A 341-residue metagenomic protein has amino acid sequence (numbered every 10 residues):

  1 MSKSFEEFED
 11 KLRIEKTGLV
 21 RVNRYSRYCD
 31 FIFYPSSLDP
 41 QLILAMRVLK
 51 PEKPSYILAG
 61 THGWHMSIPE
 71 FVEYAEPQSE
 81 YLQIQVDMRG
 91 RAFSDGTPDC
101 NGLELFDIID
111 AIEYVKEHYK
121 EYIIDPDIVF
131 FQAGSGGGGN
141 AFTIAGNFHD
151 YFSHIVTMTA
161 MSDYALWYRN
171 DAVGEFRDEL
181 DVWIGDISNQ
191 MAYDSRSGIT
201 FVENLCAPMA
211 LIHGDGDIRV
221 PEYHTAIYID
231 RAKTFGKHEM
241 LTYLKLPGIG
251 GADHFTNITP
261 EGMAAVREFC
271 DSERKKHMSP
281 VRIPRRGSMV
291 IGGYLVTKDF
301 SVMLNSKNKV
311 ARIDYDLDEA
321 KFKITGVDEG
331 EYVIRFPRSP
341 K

Functional and structural regions predicted by a protein language model:
S4-K53: N-terminal cap/lid segment of alpha/beta-hydrolase-fold proteins
P77-D95: Conserved alpha/beta-hydrolase
P98-E121: Alpha/beta-hydrolase active-site loop
Y114-A172: Primarily recognizes the serine-hydrolase "nucleophile elbow" in alpha/beta-hydrolase and SGNH/GDSL folds
S153, A160-M161, A165-F201, A207: Mobile cap/lid helix-loop segments that gate and shape the active-site cleft of serine hydrolases
L205, A210-H213, D217: Short beta-strand/loop motif that positions the catalytic acidic residue of the alpha/beta-hydrolase fold
A207, P221-A232: Short alpha-helix in the alpha/beta-hydrolase fold that links the catalytic acid
A226, F235-K341: C-terminal catalytic histidine-bearing segment of alpha/beta-hydrolase fold enzymes
